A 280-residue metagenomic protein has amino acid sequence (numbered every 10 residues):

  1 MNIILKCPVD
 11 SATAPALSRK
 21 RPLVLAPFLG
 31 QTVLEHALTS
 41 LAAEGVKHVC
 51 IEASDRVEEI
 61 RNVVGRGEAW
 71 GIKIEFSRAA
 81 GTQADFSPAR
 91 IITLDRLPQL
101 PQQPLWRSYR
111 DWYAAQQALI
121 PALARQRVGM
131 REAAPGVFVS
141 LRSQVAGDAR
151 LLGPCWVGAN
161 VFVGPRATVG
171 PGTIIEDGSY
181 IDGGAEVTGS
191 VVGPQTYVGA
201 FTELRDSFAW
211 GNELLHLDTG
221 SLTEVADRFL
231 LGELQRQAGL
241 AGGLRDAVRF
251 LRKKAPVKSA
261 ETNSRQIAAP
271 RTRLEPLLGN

Functional and structural regions predicted by a protein language model:
M1-I60, I72: N-terminal glycine-rich phosphate-binding loop and ensuing alpha1 helix
G30, P135, L141-R142, G147 (+13 more regions): Short, well-ordered coil/turn residues that connect adjacent beta-strands
E44, E58-P104: Conserved beta-loop-beta/alpha segment of the NTase-like Rossmann-fold superfamily that binds/positions NTPs
V63, A118-L119, G193: Residue-level signal for well-ordered alpha-helical positions
R96-T173: Extended, small-residue-rich solenoid/repeat segments and analogous flexible loops that form exposed scaffolds
Y180-N280: Glycine-rich hexapeptide-repeat left-handed beta-helix
